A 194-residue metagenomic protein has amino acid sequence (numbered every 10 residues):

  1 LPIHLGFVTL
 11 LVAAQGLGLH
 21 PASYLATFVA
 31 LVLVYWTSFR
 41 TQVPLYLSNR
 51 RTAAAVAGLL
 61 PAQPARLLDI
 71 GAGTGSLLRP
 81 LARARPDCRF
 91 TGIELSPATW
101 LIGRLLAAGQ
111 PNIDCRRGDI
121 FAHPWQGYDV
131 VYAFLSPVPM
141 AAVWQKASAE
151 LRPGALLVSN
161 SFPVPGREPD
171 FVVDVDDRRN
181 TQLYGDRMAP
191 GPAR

Functional and structural regions predicted by a protein language model:
L1-V34: N-terminal auxiliary segments of SAM/dcSAM-dependent transferases
P2, P21, P61-P64, P80 (+5 more regions): Proline-rich intrinsically disordered, low-complexity coils
H20, L31, Q42, R117 (+2 more regions): A general marker of short, structured functional hotspots
S38-E150, L156: Membrane-proximal soluble helical/coiled-coil segments that couple transmembrane anchors to catalytic or regulatory
V138-R194: C-terminal substrate-binding/active-site "lid" region of AdoMet-derived donor-dependent transferases
